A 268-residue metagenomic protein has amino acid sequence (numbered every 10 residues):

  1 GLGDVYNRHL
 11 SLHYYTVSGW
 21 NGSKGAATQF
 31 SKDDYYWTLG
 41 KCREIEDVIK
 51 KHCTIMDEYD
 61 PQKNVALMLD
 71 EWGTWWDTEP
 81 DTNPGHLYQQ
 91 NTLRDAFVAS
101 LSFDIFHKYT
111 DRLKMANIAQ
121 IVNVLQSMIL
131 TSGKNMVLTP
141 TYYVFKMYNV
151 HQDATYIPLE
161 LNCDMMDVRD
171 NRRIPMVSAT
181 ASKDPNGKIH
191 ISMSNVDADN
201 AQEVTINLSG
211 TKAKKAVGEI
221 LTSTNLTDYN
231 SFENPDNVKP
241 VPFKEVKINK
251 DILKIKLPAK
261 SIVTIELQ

Functional and structural regions predicted by a protein language model:
G1-Y6: Short, small-residue-biased leader/transition segments that mark boundaries at the very start of proteins
N7-R43, V65, D70-T74, L113: Aromatic- and acid-rich polysaccharide-binding/catalytic face of secreted or lumenal carbohydrate-active enzymes
Y14, A27, N64-S178, P185: Aromatic/acidic polysaccharide-binding cleft in carbohydrate-active enzymes
H52: Active-site-proximal structural segments of metal-dependent nucleotidyl cyclase/transferase enzymes
E58-Q62, D111, T211-K212: Short helix-capping segments at alpha-helix termini
I174-K212, G218-I220, V263-T264: Carbohydrate-binding surface patches
K212-L253, L257: Acidic, Ser/Thr/Pro-rich beta/coil linker or hinge segments at domain junctions
K256-L267: Short Pro-Gly-centered flexible turn/kink motifs
